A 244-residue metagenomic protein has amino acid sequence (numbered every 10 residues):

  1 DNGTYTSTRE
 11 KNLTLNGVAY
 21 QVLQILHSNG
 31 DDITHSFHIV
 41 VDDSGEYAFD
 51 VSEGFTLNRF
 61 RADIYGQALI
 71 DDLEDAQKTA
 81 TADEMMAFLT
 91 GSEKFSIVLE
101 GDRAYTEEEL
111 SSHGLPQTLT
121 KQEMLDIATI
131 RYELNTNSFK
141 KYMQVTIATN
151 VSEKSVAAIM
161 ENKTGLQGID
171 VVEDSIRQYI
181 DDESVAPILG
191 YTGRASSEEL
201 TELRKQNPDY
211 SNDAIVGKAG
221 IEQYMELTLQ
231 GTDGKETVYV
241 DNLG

Functional and structural regions predicted by a protein language model:
D1-G244: Membrane-proximal periplasmic segments of bacterial cell-envelope enzymes, especially penicillin-binding proteins
